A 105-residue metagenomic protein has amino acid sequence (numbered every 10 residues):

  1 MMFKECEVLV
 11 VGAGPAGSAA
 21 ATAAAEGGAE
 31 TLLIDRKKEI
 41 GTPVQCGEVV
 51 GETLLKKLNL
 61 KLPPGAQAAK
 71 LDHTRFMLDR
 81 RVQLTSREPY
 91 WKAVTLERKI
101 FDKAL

Functional and structural regions predicted by a protein language model:
M1-E5, A24: Extreme N-terminus of proteins, especially the signal/transit-peptide cleavage junction and the first residues
E5, K37-K61: Conserved N-terminal glycine-rich FAD pyrophosphate-binding loop of Rossmann-like flavoproteins
L9, A13, T22-Q45: Glycine-rich FAD pyrophosphate-binding loop
G17-S18: N-terminal Rossmann-fold NAD(P) dinucleotide-binding loop
L60-G65, Y90-W91: Short, P/G- and charge-enriched loop/turn segments at secondary-structure junctions
P64-T74, L78-R81: Glycine-rich active-site loop/strand segments that organize a redox cofactor
F76-L105: Conserved N-terminal helical subregion
